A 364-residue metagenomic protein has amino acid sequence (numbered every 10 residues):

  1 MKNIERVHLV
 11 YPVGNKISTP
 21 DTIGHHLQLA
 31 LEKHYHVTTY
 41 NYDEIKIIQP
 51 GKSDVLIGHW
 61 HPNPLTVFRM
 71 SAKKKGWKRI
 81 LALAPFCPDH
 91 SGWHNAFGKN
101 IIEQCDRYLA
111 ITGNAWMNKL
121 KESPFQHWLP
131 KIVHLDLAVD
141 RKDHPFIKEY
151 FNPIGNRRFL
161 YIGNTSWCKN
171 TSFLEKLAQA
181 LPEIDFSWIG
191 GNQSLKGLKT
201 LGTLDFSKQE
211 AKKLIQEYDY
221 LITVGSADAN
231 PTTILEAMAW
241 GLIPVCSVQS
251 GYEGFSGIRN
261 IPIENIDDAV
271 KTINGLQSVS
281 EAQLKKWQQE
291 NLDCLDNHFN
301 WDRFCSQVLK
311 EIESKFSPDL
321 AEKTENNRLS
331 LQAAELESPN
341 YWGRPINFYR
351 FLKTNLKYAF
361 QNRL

Functional and structural regions predicted by a protein language model:
M1-P62: N-terminal pre-catalytic "stem/leader" segment of glycosyltransferase-like enzymes
G92-A96, E103-P130: A short, active-site helix/loop in glycosyltransferases that binds the activated sugar's phosphate group
G92-W93, V133-N156: Acidic anion/phosphate-binding donor-loop and adjacent secondary structure in glycosyltransferase catalytic cores
R141, N152-T200, D205-F206: Conserved catalytic-core segment of nucleotide-activated headgroup transferases in glycan assembly
S226: Aromatic "clamp/platform" in nucleotide-sugar-dependent glycosyltransferases that forms part of the donor/acceptor
L242-C246: Short hydrophobic beta-strand element within catalytic cores of glycosyltransferases and related nucleotide-activated
I258-D267, G275-E281: Conserved acidic donor-binding segment of nucleotide-sugar-dependent glycosyltransferases
E281-G343: A charged, aromatic-enriched C-terminal amphipathic alpha-helix characteristic of glycosyltransferases across folds
